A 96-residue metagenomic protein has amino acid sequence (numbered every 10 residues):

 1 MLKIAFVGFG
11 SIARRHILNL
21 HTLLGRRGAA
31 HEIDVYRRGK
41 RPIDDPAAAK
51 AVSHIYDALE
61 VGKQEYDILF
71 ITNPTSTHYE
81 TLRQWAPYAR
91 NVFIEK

Functional and structural regions predicted by a protein language model:
M1-A49, Q64: N-terminal Rossmann-like dinucleotide-binding module
A48-E95: Beta-loop-alpha module in the N-terminal Rossmann-like domain of NAD(P)-dependent dehydrogenases, especially those
